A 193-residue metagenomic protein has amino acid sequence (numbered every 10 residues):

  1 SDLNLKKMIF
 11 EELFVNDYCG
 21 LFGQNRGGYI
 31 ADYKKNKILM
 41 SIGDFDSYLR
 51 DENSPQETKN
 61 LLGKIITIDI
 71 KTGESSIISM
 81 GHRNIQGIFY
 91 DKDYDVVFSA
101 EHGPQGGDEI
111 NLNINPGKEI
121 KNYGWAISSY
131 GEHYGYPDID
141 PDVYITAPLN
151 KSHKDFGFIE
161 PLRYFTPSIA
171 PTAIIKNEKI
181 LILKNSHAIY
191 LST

Functional and structural regions predicted by a protein language model:
S1, L21-G28, N36, I85 (+3 more regions): Beta-propeller domains
S1-K7, G23, D46, K71 (+1 more regions): Short intrinsically disordered, low-complexity coil segments enriched in acidic
D2-D32: Asp-box/WD-like beta-propeller blade repeats and closely related beta-sheet repeat scaffolds
L3-K6, K35-I38, D93-D95: Loop/turn elements at helix/coil->beta-strand transitions in domains of secreted/extracellular proteins
N16-G20, Y33-K35, I114-N122: Intrinsically disordered, low-complexity coil segments
G23-F45, T58, G63-K64: Aromatic- and glycine-enriched pocket-lining scaffold segments that form the walls of small-molecule binding clefts
D44-T193: Beta-propeller domain segments
